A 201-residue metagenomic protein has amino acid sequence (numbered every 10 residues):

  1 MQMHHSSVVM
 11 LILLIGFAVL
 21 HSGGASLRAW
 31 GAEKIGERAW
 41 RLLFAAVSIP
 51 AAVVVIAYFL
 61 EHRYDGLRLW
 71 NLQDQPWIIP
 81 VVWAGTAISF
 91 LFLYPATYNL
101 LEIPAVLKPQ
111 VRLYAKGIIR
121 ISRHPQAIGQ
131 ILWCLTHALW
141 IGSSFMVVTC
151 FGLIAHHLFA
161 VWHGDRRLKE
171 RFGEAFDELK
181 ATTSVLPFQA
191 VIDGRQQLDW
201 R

Functional and structural regions predicted by a protein language model:
M1, D65-Q73: Membrane-interface interhelical loops and short amphipathic "cap" helices that link adjacent transmembrane segments
M1-A18: Hydrophobic transmembrane alpha-helical segments in integral membrane proteins
G16-V19, G23, H156, A160: Hydrophobic alpha-helical membrane-associated segments
L20-W40: Membrane-interface helix-loop junction between the first two transmembrane segments
G23-L27, F59-D65: Juxtamembrane interfacial secondary-structure elements that flank transmembrane helices in multi-pass membrane proteins
A32-K34, L72, W77-R201: Cytosolic-biased juxtamembrane loops and peripheral soluble domains of multi-pass membrane proteins
A39-A45, T182: Membrane-interface alpha-helices at helix entry/exit sites of multi-pass transporters
L43-H62: A generic, lipid-embedded transmembrane alpha helix
